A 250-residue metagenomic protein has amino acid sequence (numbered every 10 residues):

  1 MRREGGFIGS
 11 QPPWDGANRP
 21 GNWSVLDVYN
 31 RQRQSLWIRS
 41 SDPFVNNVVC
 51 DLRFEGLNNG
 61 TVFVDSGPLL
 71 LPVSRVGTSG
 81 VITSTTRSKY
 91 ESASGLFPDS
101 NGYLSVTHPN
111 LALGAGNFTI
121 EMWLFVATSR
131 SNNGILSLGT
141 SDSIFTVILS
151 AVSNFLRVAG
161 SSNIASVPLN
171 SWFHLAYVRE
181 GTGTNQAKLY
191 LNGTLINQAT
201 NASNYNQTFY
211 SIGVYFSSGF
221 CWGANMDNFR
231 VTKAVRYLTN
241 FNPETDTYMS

Functional and structural regions predicted by a protein language model:
G5, Q11-C50, L57-L69, T184-K188 (+2 more regions): Extended recognition patches within non-cytosolic domains
D42-P43, S166, F220-G223: A general structural signal for stabilizing positions within well-ordered secondary structure
N46-V49, N58-S66, S100-F155, G181-Q186 (+2 more regions): Extracellular glycan-recognition modules
D65, G95, L136, S211-I212: Bulky hydrophobic/aromatic "packing anchor" residues in well-ordered structure
P68-N101, I120-R130, D142-S203: Extracellular glycan-interaction surfaces
I196-N225: Flexible glycan-contacting loops in extracellular carbohydrate-active proteins
